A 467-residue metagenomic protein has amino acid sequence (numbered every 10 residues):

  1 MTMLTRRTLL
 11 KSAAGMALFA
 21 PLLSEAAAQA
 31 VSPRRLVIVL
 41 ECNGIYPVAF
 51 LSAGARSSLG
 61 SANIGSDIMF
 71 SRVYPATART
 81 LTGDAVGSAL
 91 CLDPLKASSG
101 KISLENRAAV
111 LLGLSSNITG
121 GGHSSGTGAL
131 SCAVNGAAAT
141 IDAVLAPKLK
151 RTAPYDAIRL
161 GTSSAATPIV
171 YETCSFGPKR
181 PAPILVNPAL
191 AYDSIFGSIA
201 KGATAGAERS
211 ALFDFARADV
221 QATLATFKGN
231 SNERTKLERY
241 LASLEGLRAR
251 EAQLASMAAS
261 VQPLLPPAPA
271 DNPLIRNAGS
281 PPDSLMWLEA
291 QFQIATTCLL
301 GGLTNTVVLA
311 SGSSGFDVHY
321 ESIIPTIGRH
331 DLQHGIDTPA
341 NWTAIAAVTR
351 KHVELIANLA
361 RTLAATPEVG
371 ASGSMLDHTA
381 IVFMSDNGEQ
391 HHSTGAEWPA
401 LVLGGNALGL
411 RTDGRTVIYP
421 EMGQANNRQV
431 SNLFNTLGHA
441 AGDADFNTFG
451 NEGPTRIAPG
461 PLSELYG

Functional and structural regions predicted by a protein language model:
T2-G467: Ligand-binding pockets and gating/stacking loops
